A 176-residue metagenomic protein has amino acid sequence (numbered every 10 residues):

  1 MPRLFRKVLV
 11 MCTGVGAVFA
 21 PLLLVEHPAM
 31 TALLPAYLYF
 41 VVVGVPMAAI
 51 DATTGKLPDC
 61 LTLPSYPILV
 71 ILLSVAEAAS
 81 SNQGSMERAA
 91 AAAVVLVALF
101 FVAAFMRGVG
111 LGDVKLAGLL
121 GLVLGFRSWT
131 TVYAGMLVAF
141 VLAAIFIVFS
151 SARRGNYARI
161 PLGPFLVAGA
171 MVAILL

Functional and structural regions predicted by a protein language model:
M1-L176: A membrane-topology feature that recognizes alpha-helical transmembrane segments and their immediate juxtamembrane
